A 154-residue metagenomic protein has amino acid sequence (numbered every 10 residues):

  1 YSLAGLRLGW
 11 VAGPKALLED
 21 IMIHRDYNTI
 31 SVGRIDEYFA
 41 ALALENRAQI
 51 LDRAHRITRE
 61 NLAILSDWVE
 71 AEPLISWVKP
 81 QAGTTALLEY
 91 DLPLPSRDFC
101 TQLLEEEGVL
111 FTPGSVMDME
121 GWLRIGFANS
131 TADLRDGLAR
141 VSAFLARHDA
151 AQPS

Functional and structural regions predicted by a protein language model:
Y1-D20: Active-site PLP attachment segment
W10-A12, E37-E45: Helix-loop "lid/cap" segments that line or gate small-molecule binding pockets
I21-N28, A43-S66: Structural signature of PLP-dependent enzymes
D26-G33, I75-S76: Glycine/threonine-rich helix-loop capping motifs at alpha-helix boundaries
E37, A41, I57-S66, W77-Y90: Conserved glycine-rich beta-strand-loop-beta hairpin in the small C-terminal domain of fold type I
P73-W77, V109-G114: A short linear hydrophobic-aromatic micro-motif
P93, T101-F111, M117-S154: PLP-dependent enzyme catalytic core of the Aspartate aminotransferase-like
